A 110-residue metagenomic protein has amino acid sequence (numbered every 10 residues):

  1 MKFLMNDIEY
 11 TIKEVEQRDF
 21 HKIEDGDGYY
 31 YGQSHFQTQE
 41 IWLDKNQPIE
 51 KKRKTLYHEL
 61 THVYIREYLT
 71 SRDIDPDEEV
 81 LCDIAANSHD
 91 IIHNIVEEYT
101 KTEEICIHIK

Functional and structural regions predicted by a protein language model:
M1-K51, E67-K110: Metalloprotease/metallohydrolase-associated module, dominated by Zn2+-dependent proteases
K54-R66: Active-site recognition of the HExxH zinc-binding catalytic motif
